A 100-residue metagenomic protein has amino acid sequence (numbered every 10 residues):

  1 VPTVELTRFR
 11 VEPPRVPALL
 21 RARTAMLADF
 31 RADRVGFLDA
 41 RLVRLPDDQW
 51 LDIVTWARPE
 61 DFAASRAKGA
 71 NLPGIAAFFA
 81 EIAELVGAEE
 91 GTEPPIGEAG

Functional and structural regions predicted by a protein language model:
P2-R10, L38-K68: Short, well-ordered beta-strand segments in beta-rich or mixed alpha/beta enzyme and ligand-binding folds
R10-R21: Short, surface-exposed ligand-recognition loops at beta-strand->loop->(often short) alpha-helix junctions that present
E12-P14, P59, A99: Generic structural motif
A25-L38, T55-E90: An amphipathic, aromatic/His-enriched active-site/gating alpha helix that lines ligand/cofactor pockets
D47, G74, P95-I96: Generic low-complexity segments that are intrinsically disordered, proline-rich and/or Lys/Arg-biased
G91-G100: Short, low-order "capping/linker" segments at domain edges
